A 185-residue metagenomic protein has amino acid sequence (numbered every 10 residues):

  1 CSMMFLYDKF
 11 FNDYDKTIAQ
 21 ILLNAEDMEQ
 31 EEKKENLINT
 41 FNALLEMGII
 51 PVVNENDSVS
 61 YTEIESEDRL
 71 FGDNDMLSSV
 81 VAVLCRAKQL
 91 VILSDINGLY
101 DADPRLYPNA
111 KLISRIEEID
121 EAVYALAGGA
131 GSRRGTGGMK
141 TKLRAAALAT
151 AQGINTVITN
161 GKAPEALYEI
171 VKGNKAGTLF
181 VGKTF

Functional and structural regions predicted by a protein language model:
C1-F185: C-terminal catalytic "cap/lid" subdomain
